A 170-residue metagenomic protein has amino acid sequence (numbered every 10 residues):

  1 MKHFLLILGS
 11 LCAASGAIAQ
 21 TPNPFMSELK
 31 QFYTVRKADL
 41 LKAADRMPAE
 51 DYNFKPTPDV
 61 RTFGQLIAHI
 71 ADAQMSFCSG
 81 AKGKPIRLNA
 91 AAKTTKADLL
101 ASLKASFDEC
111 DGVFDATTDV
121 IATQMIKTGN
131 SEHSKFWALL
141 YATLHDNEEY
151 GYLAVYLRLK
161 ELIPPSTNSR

Functional and structural regions predicted by a protein language model:
M1-P22: Bacterial Sec-dependent N-terminal signal peptides
S10, R46, H69-D72, A105: Residues within well-ordered alpha-helical secondary structure of globular protein domains
Q20-S27, I86, T95, L99 (+3 more regions): Iron-associated oxidoreductase/ferritin-like identity signal
P22, Y33, D59, I70-A71 (+3 more regions): Generic structural signal for well-ordered secondary structure
K30-Q31, A38-L41, D51-N89, K127-R170: Short, contiguous alpha-helical
A43, T94-K127, S134-H145, E149: Acidic/histidine-rich alpha-helical segments that form the ligand environment of transition-metal centers
R46-Y52, F114-A122, R158-P164: Surface-exposed helix-capping loop/turn segments at secondary-structure junctions
